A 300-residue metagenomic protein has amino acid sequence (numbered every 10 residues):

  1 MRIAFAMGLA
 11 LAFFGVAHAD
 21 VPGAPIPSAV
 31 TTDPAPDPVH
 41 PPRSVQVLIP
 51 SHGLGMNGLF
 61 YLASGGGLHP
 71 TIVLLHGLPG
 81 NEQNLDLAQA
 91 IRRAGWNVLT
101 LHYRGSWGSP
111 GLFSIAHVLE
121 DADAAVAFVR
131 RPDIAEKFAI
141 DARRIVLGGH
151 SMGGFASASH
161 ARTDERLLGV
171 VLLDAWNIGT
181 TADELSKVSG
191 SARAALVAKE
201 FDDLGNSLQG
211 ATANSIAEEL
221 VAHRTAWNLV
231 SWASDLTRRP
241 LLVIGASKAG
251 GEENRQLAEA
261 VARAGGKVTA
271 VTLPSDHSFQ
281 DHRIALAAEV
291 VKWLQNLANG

Functional and structural regions predicted by a protein language model:
V21-G66: N-terminal cap/lid segment of alpha/beta-hydrolase-fold proteins
H69, H76-G80: Active-site glycine-rich loops that stabilize anionic/oxyanionic intermediates across multiple enzyme folds
L74-G77, T100: Structural cue for short, hydrophobic secondary-structure segments
I91-P110: Conserved alpha/beta-hydrolase
F113-A139: Alpha/beta-hydrolase active-site loop
K137-S151: Alpha/beta-hydrolase fold nucleophile elbow
S159-S215: Hydrolase active-site cap/lid region
A213-A288: Serine-hydrolase catalytic core
